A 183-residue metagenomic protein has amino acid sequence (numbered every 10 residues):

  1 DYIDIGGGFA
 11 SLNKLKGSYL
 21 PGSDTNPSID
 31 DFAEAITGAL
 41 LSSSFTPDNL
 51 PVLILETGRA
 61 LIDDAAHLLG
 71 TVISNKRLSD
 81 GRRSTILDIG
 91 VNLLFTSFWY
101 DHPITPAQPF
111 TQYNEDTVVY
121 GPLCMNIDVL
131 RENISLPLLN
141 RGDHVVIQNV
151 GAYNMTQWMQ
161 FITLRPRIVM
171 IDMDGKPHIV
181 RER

Functional and structural regions predicted by a protein language model:
I3-L12, T57-R59: Glycine-rich beta-strand-to-loop/alpha-helix junction loops that act as flexible
L12-Y19, F45-N49: Short, charged helix-to-loop "capping" segments that act as catalytic/coupling loops
L15-I29: Glycine-rich tight-turn/loop motif centered on a GG-T
S28-L40: A general structural detector for well-ordered alpha-helical segments in enzyme core domains, enriched
T37, L41-R183: Charged (often Lys/Glu-rich) extended helix/loop segments that serve as interaction or gating elements
